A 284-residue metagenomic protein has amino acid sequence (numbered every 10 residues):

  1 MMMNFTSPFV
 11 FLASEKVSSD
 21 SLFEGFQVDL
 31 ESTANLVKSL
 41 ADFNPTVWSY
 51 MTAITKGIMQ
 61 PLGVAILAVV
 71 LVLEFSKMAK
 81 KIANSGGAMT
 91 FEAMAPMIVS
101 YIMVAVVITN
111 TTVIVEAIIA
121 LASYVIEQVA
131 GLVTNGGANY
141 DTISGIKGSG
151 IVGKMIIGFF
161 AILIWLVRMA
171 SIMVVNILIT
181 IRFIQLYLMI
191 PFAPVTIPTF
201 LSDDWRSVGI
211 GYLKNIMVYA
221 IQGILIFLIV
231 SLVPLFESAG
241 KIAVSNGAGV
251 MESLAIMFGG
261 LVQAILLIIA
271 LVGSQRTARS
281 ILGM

Functional and structural regions predicted by a protein language model:
M1-V70, E74-K77, K81-E92, Y101-V167 (+3 more regions): Gly/Ser-rich, low-complexity
E92-V104, I216-Q222: Transmembrane alpha-helical segments of multi-pass membrane proteins
R168-T196, F200, K214-E237: Alpha-helical transmembrane segments of helical membrane proteins, especially in multi-pass transport, channel
F200-S202, R206: Short helix-boundary/re-entrant hairpin motifs in multi-pass inner-membrane proteins
